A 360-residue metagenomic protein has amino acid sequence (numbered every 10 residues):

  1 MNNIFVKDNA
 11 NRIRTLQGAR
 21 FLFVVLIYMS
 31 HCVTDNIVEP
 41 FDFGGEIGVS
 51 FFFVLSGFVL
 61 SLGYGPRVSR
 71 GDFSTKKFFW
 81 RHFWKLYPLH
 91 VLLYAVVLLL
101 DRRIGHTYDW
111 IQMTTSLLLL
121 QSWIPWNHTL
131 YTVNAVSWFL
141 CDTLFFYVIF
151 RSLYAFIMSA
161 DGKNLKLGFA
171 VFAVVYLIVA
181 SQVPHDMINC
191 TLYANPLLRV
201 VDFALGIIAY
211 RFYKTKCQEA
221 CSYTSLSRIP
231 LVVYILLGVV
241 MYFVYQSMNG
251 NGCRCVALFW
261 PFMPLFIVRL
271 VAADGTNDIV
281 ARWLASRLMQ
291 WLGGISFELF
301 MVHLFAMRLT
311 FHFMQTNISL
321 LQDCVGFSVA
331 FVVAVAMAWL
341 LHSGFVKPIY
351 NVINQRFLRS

Functional and structural regions predicted by a protein language model:
M1-I178, D186-M187, R228-I229, I295-S296 (+1 more regions): Membrane-cytosol interface segments of multi-pass membrane proteins, especially ER/Golgi lipid-handling enzymes
I13-R14, I37-V49, H128-D142, Q182-L205 (+2 more regions): Interfacial loop-to-helix transition and helix-capping segments at the boundaries of transmembrane helices
F58, L62-G65, I104, Y210-K214 (+1 more regions): Regular secondary-structure segments
R67, K214-Q218, N277: Short helix-loop capping/hinge motifs at secondary-structure junctions, enriched in acidic/polar residues
W84-L86, T114-L117, C141-F146, R199-L205 (+2 more regions): Hydrophobic alpha-helical transmembrane segments
V148, I208-E219: Internal transmembrane alpha-helix with an interfacial aromatic "cap," most often the third helix
F203, I207-I208, V232-P348: Alpha-helical transmembrane segments of multi-pass integral membrane proteins
A220-T224, T316: Membrane-interface interhelical connector segments
